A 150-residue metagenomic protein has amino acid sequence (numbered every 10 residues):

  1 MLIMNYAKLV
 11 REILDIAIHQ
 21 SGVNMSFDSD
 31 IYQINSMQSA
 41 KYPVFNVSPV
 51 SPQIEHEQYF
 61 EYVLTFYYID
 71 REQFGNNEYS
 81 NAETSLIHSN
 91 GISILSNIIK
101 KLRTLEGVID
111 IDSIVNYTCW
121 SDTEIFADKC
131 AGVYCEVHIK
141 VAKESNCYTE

Functional and structural regions predicted by a protein language model:
M1-Y59, E150: Small/polar-rich, solvent-exposed N-terminal microdomains that initiate assembly or binding
L2-E12, I16-I18, E57-F60, Y68-K100: Extracellular/virion structural assembly segments
N24-S26, Q38-F45, H88-K140: Acidic-leaning, charged glycine-interspersed low-complexity segments
Y32-I34, F74, I114-N116: A generic signature of intrinsically disordered, low-complexity regions enriched in glycine/proline and charged/polar
Q58-G75, K129-K143: Oligomerization/assembly interface segments of phage tail-like spikes and tubes
K143-E150: Short acidic DE-rich linear segments
